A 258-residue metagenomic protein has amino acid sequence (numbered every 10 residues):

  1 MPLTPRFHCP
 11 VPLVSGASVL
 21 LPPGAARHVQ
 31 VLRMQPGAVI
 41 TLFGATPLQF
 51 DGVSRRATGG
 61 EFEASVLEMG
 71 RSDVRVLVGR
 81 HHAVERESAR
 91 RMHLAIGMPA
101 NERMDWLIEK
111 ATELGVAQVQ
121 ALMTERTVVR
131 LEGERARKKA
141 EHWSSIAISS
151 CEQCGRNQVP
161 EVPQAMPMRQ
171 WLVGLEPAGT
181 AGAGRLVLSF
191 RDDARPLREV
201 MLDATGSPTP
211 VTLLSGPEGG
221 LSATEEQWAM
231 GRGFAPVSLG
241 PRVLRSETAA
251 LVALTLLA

Functional and structural regions predicted by a protein language model:
M1-A83, E134: N-terminal positively charged helical leader segments and presequences
Q30, T112-G115, M230: Non-catalytic positions within long, well-ordered alpha-helices that form the structural scaffold/packing of enzyme
Q35, A117, A235: Short acidic/polar active-site loop segments enriched in Thr and Asp
G79-L186: RNA substrate-binding interface of SAM-dependent RNA methyltransferases
A136-A140, A204, T255-L256: Short, hinge-like loop/turn segments at secondary-structure boundaries
A178-E226, F234-S238: Active-site/ligand-binding-proximal alpha/beta "capping" segment
A223-A258: Structured adenosyl-cofactor binding patch, chiefly the S-adenosyl-L-methionine
